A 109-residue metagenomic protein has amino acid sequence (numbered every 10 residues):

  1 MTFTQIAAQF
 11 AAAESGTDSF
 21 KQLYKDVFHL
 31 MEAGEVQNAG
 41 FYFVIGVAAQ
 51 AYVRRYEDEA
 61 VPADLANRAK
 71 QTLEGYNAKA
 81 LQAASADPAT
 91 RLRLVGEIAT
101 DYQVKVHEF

Functional and structural regions predicted by a protein language model:
M1-E35, G96-H107: Short terminal alpha-helical segments
T2, S15-F20, P62, Q82-T90: Alpha-helix capping and helix-coil boundary motifs
Q5-Q9, R55, K79: Solvent-exposed, amphipathic alpha-helical segments
T17-T72: Amphipathic alpha-helical interaction modules
L65-F109: Amphipathic alpha-helical binding modules
